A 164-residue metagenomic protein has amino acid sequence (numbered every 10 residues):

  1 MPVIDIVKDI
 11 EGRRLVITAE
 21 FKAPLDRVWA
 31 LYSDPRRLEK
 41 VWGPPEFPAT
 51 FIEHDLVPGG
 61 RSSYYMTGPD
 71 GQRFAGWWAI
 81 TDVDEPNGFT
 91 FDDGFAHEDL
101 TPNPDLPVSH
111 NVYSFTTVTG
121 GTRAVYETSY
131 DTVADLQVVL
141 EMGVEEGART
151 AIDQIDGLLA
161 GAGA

Functional and structural regions predicted by a protein language model:
M1-A49: Hydrophobic ligand-binding cavity/cleft-lining segments
G12-T18, L25, R61, A75 (+3 more regions): Intrinsic-disorder/low-complexity, polar/charged segments enriched in Ser/Thr/Lys/Arg/Asp/Glu/Gln
V16, R36-A75: Short beta-edge strand/loop motif at the mouth of beta-sheet-based domains
A19, F51-H54, G76-D82, V108-T117: Hydrophobic/aromatic beta-strand elements that line small-molecule binding cavities or substrate pockets in beta-rich
L25-D26, D55-V57, T81-G88, S114-R123: A short, structured loop/turn motif at beta-sheet edges
V28, L38, S62-Y64, I80 (+4 more regions): Hydrophobic pocket/interface hotspot
F51, L159-A164: Short, highly charged C-terminal tails/helix-capping segments
L100-E146: Beta-strand/loop substructures that line and gate deep hydrophobic ligand-binding cavities in soluble
